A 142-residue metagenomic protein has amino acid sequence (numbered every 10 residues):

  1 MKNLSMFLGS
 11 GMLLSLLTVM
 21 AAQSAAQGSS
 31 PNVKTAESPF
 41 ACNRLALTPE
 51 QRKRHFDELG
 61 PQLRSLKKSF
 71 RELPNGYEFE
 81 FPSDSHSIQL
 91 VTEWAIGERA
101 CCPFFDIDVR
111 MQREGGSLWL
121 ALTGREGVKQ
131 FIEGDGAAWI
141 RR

Functional and structural regions predicted by a protein language model:
M1-L4: Positively charged n-region of N-terminal signal peptides that target proteins for export
G9-V19: Bacterial N-terminal signal peptides
V19-S29: Signal peptide processing junction and immediate N-terminal pro/mature segment of secreted/exported proteins
P31-N75, F104, T123-R142: Long, contiguous binding/interaction regions
F79-S85, L120-G124: Short beta-strand-to-loop capping motifs
H86-T92, G127-I132: Short, conserved charged micro-motifs
W94-A95, F104-R110: Amphipathic, hydrophobic secondary-structure cores in small proteins
D108-W119: Short proline/glycine- and acidic-rich turn/helix-capping motifs at secondary-structure junctions
